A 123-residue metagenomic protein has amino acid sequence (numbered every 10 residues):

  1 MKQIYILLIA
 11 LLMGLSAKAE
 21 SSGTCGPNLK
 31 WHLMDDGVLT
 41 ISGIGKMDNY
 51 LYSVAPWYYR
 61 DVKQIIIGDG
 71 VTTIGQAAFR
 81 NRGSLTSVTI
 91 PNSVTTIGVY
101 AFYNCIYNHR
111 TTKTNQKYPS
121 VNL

Functional and structural regions predicted by a protein language model:
M1-I4: Positively charged n-region of N-terminal signal peptides that target proteins for export
A10-K18: Hydrophobic h-region of N-terminal signal peptides that target proteins for export in Gram-negative bacteria
K18, P27-K30, M47-N49, T72 (+3 more regions): Intrinsically disordered, low-complexity, compositionally biased regions/tails
A19-I67: N-terminal segments that cap or nucleate solenoid repeat domains
G37-G45, R60-T73, G83-T96, C105-L123: Structural signature of tandem-repeat unit edges
Y50-V54, G75-N81, G98-I106: Repeated polar recognition positions within modular binding domains
